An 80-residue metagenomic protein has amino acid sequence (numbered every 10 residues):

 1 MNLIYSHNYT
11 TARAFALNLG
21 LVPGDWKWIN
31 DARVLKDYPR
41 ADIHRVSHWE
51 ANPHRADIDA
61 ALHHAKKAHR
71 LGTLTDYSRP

Functional and structural regions predicted by a protein language model:
M1-P80: Short, flexible loop motifs at catalytic/binding sites
